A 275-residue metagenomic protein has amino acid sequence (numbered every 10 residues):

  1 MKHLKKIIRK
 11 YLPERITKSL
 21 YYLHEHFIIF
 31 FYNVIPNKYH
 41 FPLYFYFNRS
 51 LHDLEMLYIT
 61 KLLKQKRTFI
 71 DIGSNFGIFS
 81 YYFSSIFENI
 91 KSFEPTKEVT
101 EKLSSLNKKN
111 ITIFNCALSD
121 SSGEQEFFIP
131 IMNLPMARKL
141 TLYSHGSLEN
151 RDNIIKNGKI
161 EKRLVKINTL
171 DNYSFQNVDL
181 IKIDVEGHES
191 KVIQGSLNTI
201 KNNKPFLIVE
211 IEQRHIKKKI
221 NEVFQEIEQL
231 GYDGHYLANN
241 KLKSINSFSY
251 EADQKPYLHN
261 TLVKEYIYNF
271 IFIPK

Functional and structural regions predicted by a protein language model:
K2-K275: Phosphate/nucleotide-binding beta-alpha loop and adjacent structural elements of enzyme active sites
